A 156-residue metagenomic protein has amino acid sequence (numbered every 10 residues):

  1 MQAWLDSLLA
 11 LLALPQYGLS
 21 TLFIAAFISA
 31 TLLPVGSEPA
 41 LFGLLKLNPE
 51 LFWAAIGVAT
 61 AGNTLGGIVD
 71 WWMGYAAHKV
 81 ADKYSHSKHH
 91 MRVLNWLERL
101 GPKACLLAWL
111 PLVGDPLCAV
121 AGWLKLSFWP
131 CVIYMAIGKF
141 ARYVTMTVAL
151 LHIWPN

Functional and structural regions predicted by a protein language model:
M1-F23, L47-N156: Membrane-interfacial helix-loop-helix
F27, T31, P39-N48, W123-K125: Structural signal for alpha-helical transmembrane segments and their flanking helix-loop junctions in multi-pass
I28-E38, L107-G114: Short helix-coil transition sites and intra-membrane helix breaks within transmembrane domains of multi-pass
